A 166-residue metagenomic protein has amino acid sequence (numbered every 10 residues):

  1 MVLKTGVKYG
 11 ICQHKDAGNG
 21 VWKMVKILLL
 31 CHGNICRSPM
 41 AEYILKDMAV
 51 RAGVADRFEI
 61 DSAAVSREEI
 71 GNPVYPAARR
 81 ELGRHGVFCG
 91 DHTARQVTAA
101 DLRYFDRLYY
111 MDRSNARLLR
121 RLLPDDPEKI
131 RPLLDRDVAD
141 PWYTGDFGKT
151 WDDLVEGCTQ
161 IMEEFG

Functional and structural regions predicted by a protein language model:
V2, V7, D16-A17, V21: Acidic, Ala/Val/Gly-enriched low-complexity intrinsically disordered segments
L3-K4, K26-L28, D140: Short, basic/polar N-terminal leader/transit segment immediately after the initiator methionine
V7, D56, R107-L108: Intrinsically disordered, low-complexity segments enriched in small/polar residues
V21-Y104, E163-G166: Conserved active-site segments centered on acidic
R107, M111-G166: Phosphate-binding/catalytic loops
